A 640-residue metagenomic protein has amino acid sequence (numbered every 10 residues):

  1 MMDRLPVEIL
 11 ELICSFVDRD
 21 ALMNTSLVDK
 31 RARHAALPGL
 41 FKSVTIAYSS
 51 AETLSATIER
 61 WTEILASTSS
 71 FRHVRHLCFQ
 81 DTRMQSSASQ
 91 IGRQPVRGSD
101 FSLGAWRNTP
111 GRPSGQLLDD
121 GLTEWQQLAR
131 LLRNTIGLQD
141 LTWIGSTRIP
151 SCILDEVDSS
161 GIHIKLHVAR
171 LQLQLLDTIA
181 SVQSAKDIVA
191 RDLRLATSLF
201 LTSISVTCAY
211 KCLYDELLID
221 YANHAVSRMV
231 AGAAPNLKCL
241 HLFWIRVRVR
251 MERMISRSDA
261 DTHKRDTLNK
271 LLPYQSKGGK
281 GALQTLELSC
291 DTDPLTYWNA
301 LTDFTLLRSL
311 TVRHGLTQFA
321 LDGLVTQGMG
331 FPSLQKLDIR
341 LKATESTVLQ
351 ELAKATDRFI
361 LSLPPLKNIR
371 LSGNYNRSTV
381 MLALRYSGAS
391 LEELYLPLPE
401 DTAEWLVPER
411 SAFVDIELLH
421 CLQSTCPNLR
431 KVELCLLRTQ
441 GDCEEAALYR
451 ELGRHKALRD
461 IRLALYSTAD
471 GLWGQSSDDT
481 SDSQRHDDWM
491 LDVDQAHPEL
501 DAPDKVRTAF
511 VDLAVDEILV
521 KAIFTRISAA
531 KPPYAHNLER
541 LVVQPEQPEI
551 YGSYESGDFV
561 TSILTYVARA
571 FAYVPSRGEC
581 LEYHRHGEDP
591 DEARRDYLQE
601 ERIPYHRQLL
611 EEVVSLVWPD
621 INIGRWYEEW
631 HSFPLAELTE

Functional and structural regions predicted by a protein language model:
M1-L5, E11-L12, R19, M23 (+8 more regions): A detector of helix-start/N-cap boundary segments at the beginnings of structured domains
M2-G92, G121, D140-I153, I162-S184: Hydrophobic regular-secondary-structure patch
P6-L10, R19-D29, W125, N223 (+5 more regions): Generic preference for well-ordered alpha-helical elements
F16, I64, L128-R133, G137-S160 (+8 more regions): Leucine-rich solenoid repeat modules
T45-R130, N134, A185-D187, A593 (+2 more regions): F-box-proximal linker/hinge
S69-R72, T197, G278-G281, P532-N537: Short helix-terminating capping/connector loops at secondary-structure junctions
H76-F79, T142-W143, I204, L286-L288 (+1 more regions): Extended hydrophobic secondary-structure segments that form protein cores and membrane-embedded regions
S87-P365, Y375-R385: Leucine-rich repeat
